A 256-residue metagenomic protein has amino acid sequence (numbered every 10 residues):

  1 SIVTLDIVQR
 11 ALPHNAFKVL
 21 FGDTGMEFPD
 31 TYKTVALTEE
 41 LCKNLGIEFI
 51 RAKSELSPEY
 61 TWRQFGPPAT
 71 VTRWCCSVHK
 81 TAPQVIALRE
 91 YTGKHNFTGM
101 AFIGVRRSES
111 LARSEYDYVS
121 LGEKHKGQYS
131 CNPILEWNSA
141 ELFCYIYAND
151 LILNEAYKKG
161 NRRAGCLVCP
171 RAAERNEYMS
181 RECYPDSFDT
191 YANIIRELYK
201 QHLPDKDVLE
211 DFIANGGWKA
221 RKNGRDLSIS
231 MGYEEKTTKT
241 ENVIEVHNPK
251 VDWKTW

Functional and structural regions predicted by a protein language model:
S1-A148: ATP-dependent adenylation/nucleotidyltransferase module used to activate substrates
I152-W256: ATP/NTP-dependent adenylation/nucleotidyl-transfer catalytic domains that generate, transfer, or process NMP-activated
